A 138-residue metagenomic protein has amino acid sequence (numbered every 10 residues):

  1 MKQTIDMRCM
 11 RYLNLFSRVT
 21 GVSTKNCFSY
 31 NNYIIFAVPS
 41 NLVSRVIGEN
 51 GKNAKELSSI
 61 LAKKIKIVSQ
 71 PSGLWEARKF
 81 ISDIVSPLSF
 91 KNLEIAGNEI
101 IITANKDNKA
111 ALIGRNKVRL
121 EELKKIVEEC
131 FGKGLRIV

Functional and structural regions predicted by a protein language model:
M1-V138: RNA-contacting regions in translation and RNA-metabolism proteins, encompassing KH/S1 modules where present
